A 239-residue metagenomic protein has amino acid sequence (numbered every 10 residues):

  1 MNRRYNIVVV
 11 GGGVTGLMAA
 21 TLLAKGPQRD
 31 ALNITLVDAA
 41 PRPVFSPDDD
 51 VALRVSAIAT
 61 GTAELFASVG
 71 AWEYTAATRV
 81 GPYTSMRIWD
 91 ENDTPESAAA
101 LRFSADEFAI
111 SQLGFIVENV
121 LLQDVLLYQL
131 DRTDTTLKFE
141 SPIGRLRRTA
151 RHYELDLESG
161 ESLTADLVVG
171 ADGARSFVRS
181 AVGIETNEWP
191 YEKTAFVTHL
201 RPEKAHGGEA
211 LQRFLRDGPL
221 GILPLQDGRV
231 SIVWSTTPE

Functional and structural regions predicted by a protein language model:
Y5-T35: N-terminal Rossmann-like FAD-binding beta1-loop-alpha1 element of flavoenzymes
N6-V8, N33-T35, R87, T136 (+1 more regions): A structural signal for isolated positions on well-ordered beta-strands in alpha/beta enzyme cores
T15, R42, R175: Conserved Rossmann-like nucleotide-cofactor binding loop
G16, A59-A63, M86, N119-Q123 (+3 more regions): A general structural signal for well-ordered alpha-helical segments in protein cores
A24-A52: Glycine-rich FAD pyrophosphate-binding loop
D49-D93: N-terminal FAD cofactor-binding segment of flavoenzymes
F66, A171-E239: Conserved FAD-binding catalytic core of PHBH/FMO-like flavoproteins
T78-A181, E188-T194: Conserved N-terminal helical subregion
